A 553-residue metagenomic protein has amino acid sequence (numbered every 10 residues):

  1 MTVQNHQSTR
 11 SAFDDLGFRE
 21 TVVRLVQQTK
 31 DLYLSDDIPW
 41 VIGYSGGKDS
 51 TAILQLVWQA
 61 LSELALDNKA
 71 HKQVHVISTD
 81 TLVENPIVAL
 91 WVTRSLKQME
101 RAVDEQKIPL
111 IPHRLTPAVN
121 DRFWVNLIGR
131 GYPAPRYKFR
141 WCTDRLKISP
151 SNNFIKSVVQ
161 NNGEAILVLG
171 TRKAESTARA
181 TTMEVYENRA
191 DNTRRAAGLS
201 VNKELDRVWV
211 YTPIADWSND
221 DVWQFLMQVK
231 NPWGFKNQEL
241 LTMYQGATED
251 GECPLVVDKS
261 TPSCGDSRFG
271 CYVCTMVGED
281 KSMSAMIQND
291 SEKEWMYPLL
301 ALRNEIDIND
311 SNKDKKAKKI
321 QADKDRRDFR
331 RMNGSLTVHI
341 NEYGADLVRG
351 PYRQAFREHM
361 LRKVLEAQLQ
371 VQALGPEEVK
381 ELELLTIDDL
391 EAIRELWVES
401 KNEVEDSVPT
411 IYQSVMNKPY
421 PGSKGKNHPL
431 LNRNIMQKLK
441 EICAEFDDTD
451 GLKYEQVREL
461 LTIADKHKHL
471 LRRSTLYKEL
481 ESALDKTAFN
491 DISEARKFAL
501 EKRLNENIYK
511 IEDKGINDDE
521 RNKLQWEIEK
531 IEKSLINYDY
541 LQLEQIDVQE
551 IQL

Functional and structural regions predicted by a protein language model:
M1-V41, K48-L553: Nucleotide-activated chemistry modules centered on ATP-dependent adenylation/adenylyltransferase
